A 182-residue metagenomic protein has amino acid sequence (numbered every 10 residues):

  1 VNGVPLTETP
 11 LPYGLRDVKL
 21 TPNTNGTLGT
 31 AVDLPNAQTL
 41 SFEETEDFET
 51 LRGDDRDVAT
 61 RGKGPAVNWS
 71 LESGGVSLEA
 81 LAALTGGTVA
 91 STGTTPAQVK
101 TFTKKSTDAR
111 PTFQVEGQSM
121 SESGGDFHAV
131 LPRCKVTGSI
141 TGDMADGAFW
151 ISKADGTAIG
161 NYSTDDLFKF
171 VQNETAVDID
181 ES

Functional and structural regions predicted by a protein language model:
V1-L84, R133-I151: Solvent-exposed edge beta-strands and adjacent loop segments that serve as assembly or binding interfaces
V4, D108-A109, T164, S182: Basic/polar low-complexity intrinsically disordered segments
N25-T27, L51-D57, S91-K105, S182: Surface-exposed ligand/attachment interfaces on beta-rich extracellular proteins
G26-G29, L78-A80, Q118-A129, T164-L167: Short, surface-exposed beta-strand/loop "edge" segments at domain boundaries and coil↔beta transitions
G62-Q114: Extracellular-facing segments of soluble proteins and assemblies that are Gly/Ser/Thr-biased and enriched in aromatics
S73-G75, G117-S119, A158-G160: Short, structured patches in soluble enzyme cores that scaffold and shape functional sites
S106-M144: Acidic, glycine-rich flexible loop segments
H128-S182: Mixed-charge, glycine-accented linear interaction segment located at domain edges/termini
